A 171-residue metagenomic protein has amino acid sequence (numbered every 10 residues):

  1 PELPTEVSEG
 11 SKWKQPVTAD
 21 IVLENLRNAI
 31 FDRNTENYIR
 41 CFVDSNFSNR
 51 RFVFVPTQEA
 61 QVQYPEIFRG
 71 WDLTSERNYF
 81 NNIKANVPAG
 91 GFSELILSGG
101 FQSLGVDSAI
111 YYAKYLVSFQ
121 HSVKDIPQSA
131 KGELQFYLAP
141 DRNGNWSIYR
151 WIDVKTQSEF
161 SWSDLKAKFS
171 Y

Functional and structural regions predicted by a protein language model:
P1-D32, R40: Short, low-complexity N-terminal intrinsically disordered segments enriched in polar/charged residues
P1-E9, S108-Y171: Short beta-strand edge/turn micro-motifs at domain boundaries
E2-S8, L23, R50-P65: Acidic/histidine-rich, surface-exposed loop or edge segments in extracytoplasmic proteins
T18-I21, N25, N37, W71 (+2 more regions): Extracytoplasmic/secreted proteins, especially bacterial periplasmic and envelope-associated proteins
N25-R33, C41-S45, Y79-N86: Structured segments of extracytoplasmic/periplasmic soluble domains in secreted or envelope-associated proteins
R33-T57: Short, well-ordered alpha-helical segments enriched in acidic and aromatic residues
N34-E36, G90-S93, G144: Loop/turn elements at helix/coil->beta-strand transitions in domains of secreted/extracellular proteins
Q61-P127: Surface-exposed, charged secondary-structure patches
